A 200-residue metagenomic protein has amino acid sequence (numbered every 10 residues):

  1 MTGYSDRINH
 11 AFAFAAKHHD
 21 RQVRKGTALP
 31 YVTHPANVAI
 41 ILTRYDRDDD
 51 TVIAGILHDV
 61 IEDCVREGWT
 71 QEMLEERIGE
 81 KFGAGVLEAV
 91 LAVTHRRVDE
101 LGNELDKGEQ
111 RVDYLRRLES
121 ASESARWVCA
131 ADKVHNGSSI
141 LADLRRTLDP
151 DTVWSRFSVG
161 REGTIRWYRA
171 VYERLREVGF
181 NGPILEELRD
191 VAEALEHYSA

Functional and structural regions predicted by a protein language model:
M1-A200: Active-site helical microenvironments for divalent-metal-assisted chemistry
